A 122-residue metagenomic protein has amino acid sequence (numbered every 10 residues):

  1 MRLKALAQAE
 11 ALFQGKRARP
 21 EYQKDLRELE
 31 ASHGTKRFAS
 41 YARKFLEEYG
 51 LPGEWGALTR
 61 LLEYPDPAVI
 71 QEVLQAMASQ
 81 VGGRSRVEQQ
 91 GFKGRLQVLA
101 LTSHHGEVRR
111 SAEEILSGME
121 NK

Functional and structural regions predicted by a protein language model:
M1-G83: Extended repeat-based scaffolds of very large eukaryotic assembly and lipid-transport proteins
T59-K122: Extended alpha-helical scaffolding segments
